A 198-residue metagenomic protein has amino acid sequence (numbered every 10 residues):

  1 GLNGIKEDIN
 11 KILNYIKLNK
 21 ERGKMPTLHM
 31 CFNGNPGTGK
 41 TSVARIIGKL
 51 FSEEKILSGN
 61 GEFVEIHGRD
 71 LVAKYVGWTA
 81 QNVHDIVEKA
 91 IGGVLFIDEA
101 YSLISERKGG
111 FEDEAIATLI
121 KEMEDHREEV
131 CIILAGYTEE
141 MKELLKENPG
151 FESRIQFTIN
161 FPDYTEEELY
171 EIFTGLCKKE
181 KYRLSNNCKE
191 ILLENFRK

Functional and structural regions predicted by a protein language model:
G1-M30, K49: Pre-Walker A (pre-P-loop) alpha-helix and adjacent loop at the N terminus of AAA/AAA+ ATPase modules, a conserved
G1-N10, R69, A73-K74, G110: Dynamic helix-loop-helix/coil hinge segments at AAA+ ATPase domain boundaries and subdomain interfaces
R22-M25, E54-G59, I86-F96, F111-D113 (+2 more regions): Conserved catalytic network of the ASCE P-loop NTPase/AAA+ motor domain
P26-G61, D85-K89, I155: Walker A/P-loop
E54-N60, E143-E147, E152, F161-K198: Conserved C-terminal "switch" segment of AAA+ ATPases
N60-A90: Short glycine-rich substrate-engagement loop in P-loop NTPases that contacts/grips substrate
H67, A90-G109: Conserved P-loop NTPase "ATPase switch" module shared by AAA+ and STAND
Y101-R107, I116-P162, E167, K179-E180: Canonical AAA+ ATPase core
